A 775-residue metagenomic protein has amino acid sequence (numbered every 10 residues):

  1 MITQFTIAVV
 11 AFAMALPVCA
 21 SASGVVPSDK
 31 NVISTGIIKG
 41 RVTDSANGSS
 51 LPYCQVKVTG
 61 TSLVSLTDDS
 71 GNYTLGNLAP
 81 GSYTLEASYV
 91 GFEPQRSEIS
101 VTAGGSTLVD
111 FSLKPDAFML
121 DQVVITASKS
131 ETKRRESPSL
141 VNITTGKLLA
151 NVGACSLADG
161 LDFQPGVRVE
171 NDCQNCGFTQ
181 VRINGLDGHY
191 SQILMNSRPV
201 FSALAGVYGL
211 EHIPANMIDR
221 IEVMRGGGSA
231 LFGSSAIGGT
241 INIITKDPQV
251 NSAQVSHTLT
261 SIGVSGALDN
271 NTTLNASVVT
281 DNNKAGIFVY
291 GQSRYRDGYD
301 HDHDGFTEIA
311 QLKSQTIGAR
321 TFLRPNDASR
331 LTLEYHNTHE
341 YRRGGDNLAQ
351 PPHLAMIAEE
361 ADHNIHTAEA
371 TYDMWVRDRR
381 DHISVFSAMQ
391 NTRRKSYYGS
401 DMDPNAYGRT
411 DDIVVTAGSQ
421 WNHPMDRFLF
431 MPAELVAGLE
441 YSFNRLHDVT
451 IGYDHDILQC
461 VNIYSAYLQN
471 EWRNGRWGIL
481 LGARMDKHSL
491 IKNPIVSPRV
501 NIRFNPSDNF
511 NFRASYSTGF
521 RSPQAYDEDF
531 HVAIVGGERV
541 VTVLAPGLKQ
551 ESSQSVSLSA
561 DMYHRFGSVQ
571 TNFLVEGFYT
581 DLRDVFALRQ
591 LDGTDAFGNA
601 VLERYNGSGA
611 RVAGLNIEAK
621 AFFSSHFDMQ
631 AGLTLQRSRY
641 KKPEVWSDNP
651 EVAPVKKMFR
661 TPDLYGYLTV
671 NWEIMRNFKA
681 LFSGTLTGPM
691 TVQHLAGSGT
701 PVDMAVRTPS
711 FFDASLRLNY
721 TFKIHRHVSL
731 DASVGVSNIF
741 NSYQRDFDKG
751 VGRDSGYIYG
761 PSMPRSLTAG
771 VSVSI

Functional and structural regions predicted by a protein language model:
G24-K30, R41-N47, C54-T59, S88-F92 (+3 more regions): Short, acidic, small-residue-rich periplasmic hinge/interaction motif at the N-terminus of Gram-negative outer-membrane
G76-N77, Q180-R182, R198-R225, K246 (+1 more regions): Short acidic/polar hinge/loop motifs at secondary-structure boundaries that mediate gating or recognition
A158-P199, D219: Extracytoplasmic beta-strand/coil segments of soluble accessory domains associated with Gram-negative outer-membrane
S202-L204, M217-D219, A230-D302, A310-I317 (+1 more regions): Outer-membrane beta-barrel translocator/receptor signature
T273-L274, S384-Y398, R513, G547-Y605 (+1 more regions): Membrane-embedded beta-barrel scaffold of Gram-negative outer-membrane proteins
R296-T316, F322-I383, M389-I413, D456: Flexible loop and strand-edge segments within Gram-negative outer membrane beta-barrel domains
R476, F578-D581, N599, E603-A696: Gram-negative outer-membrane beta-barrel transporters
R583, L686-L695, Y720-I775: C-terminal beta-signal and adjacent terminal beta-strands/loops of Gram-negative outer-membrane beta-barrel proteins
